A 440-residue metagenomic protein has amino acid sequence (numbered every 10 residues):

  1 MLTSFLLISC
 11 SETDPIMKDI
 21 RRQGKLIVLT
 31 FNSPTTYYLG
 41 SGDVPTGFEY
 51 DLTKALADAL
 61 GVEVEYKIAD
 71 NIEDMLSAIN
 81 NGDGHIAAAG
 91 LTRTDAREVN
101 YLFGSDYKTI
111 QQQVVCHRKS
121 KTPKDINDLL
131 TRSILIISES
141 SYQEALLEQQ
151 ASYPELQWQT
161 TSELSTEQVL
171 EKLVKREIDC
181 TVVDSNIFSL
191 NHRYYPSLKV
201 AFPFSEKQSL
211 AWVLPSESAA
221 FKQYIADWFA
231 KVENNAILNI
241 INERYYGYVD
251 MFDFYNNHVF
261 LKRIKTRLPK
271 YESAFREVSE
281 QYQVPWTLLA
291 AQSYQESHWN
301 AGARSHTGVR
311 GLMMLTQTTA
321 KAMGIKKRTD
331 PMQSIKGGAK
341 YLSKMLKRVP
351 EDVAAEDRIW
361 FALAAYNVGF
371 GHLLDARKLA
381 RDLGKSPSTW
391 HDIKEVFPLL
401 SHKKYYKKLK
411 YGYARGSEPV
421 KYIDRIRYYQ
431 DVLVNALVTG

Functional and structural regions predicted by a protein language model:
C10-L91, D95, V99, W158-S165 (+1 more regions): Extracytoplasmic small-molecule ligand-binding "clamshell" domains of the periplasmic binding protein/Venus flytrap
S11-M17, G47-A59, H117-Y142, S185-I187 (+4 more regions): Extended ligand-binding regions for polar small-molecule ligands
I27-D58, T92, Q113-S165, K265 (+1 more regions): Bilobed "Venus flytrap"/periplasmic-binding protein-like clamshell domains and structurally analogous long
Y50, K54, D58-A59, E63-D128 (+6 more regions): Acidic, polar ligand-binding/catalytic clefts
A89-N100, L147-E148, E171-E206, L374-D375 (+1 more regions): A ligand-binding cleft/hinge motif common to bilobed small-molecule-binding domains
C116, S138, G302-K326, P331-K344 (+2 more regions): Substrate-binding/active-site groove segments that recognize and process beta-1,4-linked N-acetyl-hexosamine
V249-H298, M332-I335, V349-P350, T439-G440: Export/targeting segments at the very N-terminus of extracytoplasmic proteins
A362-V432: Catalytic and substrate-binding regions of cell-wall glycan-acting enzymes that process beta-1,4-linked
